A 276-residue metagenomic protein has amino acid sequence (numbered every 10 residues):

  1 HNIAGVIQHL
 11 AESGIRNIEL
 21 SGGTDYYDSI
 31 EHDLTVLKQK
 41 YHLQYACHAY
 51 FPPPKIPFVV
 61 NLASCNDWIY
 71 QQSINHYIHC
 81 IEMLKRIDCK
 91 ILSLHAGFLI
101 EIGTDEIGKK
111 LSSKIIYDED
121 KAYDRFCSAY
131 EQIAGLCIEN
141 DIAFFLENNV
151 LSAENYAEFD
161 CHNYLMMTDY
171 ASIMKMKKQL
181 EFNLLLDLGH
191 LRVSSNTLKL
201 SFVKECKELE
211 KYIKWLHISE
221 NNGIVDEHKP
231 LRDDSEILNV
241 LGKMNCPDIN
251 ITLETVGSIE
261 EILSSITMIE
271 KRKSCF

Functional and structural regions predicted by a protein language model:
H1, H9, N17-E19, D28 (+9 more regions): Extended recognition/assembly regions associated with phosphoester-bond processing machinery
H1-R86, N183, S274-F276: N-terminal pre-domain/capping segments
A4-A11, C80, D88-K90, E101-K114 (+1 more regions): Histidine-acidic metal/acid-base catalytic patches
N17, A46, F145-E147, L185-L188 (+1 more regions): Generic enzyme active-site microenvironment
G22-T24, A49-P53, A96-I100, N148-E154 (+3 more regions): Active-site-proximal loop/turn and secondary-structure-junction residues that shape catalytic pockets, frequently
T35-Y50, A129-I133, E139, D169-L180 (+1 more regions): Alpha-helix-loop-beta-strand connector modules within alpha/beta enzyme cores
K55-V60, A153-A157, I224-H228: A short acidic, helix-capping loop that chelates divalent metal ions and anchors anionic groups
A63-N183, V193: Active-site acidic/histidine proton-transfer and metal-coordination neighborhood in alpha/beta enzyme cores
